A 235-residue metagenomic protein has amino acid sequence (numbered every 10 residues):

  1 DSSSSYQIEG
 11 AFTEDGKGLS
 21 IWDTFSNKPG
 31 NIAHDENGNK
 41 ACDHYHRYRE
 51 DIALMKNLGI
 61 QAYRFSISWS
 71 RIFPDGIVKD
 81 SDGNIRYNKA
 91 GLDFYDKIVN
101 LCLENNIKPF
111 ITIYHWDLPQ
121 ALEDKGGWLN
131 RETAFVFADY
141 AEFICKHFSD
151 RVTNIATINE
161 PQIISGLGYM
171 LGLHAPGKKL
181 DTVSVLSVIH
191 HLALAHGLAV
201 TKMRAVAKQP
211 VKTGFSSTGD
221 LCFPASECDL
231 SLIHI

Functional and structural regions predicted by a protein language model:
S2-I32, G76-I77, L92-I233: Active-site region of glycoside hydrolase catalytic domains
G16-L19, N39-C42, G59, K89 (+1 more regions): Generic detection of intrinsically disordered/low-complexity segments and helix-coil linkers/edges
L19-L54: Aromatic- and Gly/Pro-rich amphipathic surface segment
D35-G38, D82-N84, G126, V185: A short, structure-level motif marking secondary-structure boundaries and short turns
N39-R49, N84-F94, R131-D139: Glycine-rich anion/phosphate-binding loops
R47-R49, R64, R71, R86 (+3 more regions): Arginine residue identity/basic-tract feature
I52-Y114: Aromatic-lined substrate-binding rim segments of carbohydrate-active enzymes
